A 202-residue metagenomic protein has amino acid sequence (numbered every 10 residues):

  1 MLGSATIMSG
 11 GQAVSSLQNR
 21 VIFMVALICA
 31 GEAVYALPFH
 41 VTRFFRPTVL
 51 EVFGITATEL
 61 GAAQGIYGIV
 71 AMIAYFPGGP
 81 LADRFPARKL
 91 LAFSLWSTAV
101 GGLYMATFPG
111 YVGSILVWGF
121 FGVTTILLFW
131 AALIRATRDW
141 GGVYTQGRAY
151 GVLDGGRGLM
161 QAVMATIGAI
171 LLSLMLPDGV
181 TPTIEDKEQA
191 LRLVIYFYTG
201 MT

Functional and structural regions predicted by a protein language model:
Q18-R43: Pair of pore-lining "gating" transmembrane helices in MFS-fold secondary transporters
G65-G79: Central cavity-lining transmembrane alpha-helices of secondary-active solute carriers, predominantly the Major
W96-G110: C-terminal ends and interior cores of transmembrane alpha-helices in multi-pass membrane transporters/permeases
G113-L128: Hydrophobic core of transmembrane alpha-helices in multi-pass small-molecule transporters, especially MFS/SLC-type
L128-G142: Intracellular juxtamembrane helix-capping segments at the cytosolic ends of symmetry-related transmembrane helices
Y150-S173: Glycine-rich segments within core transmembrane alpha-helices of 12-TM secondary carriers
R192-T202: Symmetry-related core transmembrane helices of the 12-TM Major Facilitator Superfamily/SLC fold
